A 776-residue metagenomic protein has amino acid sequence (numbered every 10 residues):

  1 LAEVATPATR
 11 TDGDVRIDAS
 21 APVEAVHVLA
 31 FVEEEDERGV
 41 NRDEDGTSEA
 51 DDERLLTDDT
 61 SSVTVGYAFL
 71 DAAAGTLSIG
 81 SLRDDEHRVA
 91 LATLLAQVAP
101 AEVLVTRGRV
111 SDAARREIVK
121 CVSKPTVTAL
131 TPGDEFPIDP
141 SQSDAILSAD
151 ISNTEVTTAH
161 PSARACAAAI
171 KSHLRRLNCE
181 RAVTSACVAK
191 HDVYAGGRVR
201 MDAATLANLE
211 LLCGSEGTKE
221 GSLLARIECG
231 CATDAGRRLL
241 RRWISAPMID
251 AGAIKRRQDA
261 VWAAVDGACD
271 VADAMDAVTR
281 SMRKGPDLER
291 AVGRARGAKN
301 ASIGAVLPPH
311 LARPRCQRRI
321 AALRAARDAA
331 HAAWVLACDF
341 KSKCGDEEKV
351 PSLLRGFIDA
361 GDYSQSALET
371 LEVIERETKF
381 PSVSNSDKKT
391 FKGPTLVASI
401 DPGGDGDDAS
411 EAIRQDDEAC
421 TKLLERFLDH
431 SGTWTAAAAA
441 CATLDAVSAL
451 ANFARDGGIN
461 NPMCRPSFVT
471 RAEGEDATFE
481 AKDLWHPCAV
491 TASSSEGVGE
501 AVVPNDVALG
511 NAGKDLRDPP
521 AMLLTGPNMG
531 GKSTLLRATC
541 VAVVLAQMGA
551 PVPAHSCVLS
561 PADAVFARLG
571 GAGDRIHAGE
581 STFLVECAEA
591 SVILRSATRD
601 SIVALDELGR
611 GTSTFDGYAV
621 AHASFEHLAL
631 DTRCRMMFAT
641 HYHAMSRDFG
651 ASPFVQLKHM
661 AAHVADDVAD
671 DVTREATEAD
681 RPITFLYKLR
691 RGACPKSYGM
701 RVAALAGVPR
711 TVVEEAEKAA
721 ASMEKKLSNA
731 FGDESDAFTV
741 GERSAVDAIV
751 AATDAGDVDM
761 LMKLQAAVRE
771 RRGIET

Functional and structural regions predicted by a protein language model:
L1, T11-H27, V32-S78, L94 (+4 more regions): Alpha-helical bundle segments enriched in helix-capping/polar residues
L1-V4, V105, F638-T640: General beta-strand structural signal in soluble alpha/beta enzymes
F31-E34, L82-R83, V105-V110: Structural motif
L70, T106, A129-G133, D631 (+2 more regions): Generic beta-sheet signal
I79-A92: A short, well-structured beta->alpha microelement
G108-R116, M645: Short, charged/polar "capping" segments at the starts of alpha-helices and the immediately preceding loops
H160, A232, E411, V447-T776: ATPase nucleotide-binding head domains, primarily ABC-like/P-loop NTPase cores
